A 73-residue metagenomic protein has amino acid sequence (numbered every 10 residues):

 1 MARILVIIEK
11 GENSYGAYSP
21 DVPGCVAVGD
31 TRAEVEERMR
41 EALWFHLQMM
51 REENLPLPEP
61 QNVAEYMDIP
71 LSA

Functional and structural regions predicted by a protein language model:
M1-L5, E37-A73: Short, charged, surface-exposed hinge/linker loops at domain edges that act as mobile lids or interdomain connectors
I4, Y15, C25-A27: Structural detector for hydrophobic anchor residues on beta-strands
I7-P20: Short aromatic-glycine-(Arg/Gly/Cys) micro-motifs in beta-strand/loop hairpins
G11, P23, M67-P70: Intrinsically disordered, low-complexity regions of eukaryotic proteins
S19-V22, R40: ATP/adenylate-binding site constellation spanning eukaryotic-like Ser/Thr protein kinases, ABC-transporter
D21-G24, E59: Hydrophobic residues in alpha-helical membrane-spanning segments
P23-A33: A short, exposed loop/beta-hairpin motif centered on an aromatic-Gly-Thr core
